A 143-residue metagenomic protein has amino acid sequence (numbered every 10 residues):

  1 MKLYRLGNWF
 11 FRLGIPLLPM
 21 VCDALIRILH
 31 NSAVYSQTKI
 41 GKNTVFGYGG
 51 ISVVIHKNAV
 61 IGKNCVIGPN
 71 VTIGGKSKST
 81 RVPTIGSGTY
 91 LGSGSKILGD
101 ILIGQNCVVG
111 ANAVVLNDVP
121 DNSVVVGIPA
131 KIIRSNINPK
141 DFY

Functional and structural regions predicted by a protein language model:
M1-N31, A130-K131, I137-Y143: Terminal amphipathic alpha-helical/low-complexity segments used for targeting or macromolecular assembly
P19-G49: Long amphipathic N-terminal alpha/beta scaffold segment
S36, G41-K42, G47-Y48, H56-K57 (+11 more regions): Left-handed beta-helix
K76-S77, R134: Active-site-proximal flexible loops/turns
